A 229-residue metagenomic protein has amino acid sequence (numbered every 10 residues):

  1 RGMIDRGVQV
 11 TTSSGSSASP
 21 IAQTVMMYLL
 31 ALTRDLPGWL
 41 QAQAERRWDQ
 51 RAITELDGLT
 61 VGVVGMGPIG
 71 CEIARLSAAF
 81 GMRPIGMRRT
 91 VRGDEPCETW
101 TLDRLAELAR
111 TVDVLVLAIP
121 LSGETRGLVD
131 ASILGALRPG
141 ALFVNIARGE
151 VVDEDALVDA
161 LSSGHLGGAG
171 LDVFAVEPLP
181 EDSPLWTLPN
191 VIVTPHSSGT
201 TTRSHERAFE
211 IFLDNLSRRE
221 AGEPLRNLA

Functional and structural regions predicted by a protein language model:
R1-L40: Phosphate/diphosphate ligand-binding glycine-rich loop within oxidoreductases
V10-T11, G140-L142, I146-A229: Rossmann-like dinucleotide-binding domain for NAD(H)/NADP(H)
Y28-A52, R203-R207, I211-D214, R218-E223: A charged, well-structured terminal subsegment
W39-E72, E98-D103: Glycine-rich NAD(P)-binding loop of Rossmann-like domains
I53-D57, A78, G135-A136, L185: Short, flexible hinge/linker loops that cap or flank conserved catalytic cores
A74, A78, L161-S162: Gly/Ala-rich phosphate-binding loop of Rossmann-like dinucleotide-binding domains, activating on the conserved
M82-R83: Residues at the starts of beta-strands that form the adenosine-phosphate
T90-P184: Rossmann-like adenosine-cofactor binding region
